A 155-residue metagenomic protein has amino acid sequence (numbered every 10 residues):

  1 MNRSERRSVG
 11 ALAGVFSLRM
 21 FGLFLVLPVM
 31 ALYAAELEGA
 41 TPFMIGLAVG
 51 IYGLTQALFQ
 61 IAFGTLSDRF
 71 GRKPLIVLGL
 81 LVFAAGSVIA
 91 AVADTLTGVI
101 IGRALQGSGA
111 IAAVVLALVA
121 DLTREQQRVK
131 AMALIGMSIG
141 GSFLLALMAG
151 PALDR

Functional and structural regions predicted by a protein language model:
E5-L32: Pair of pore-lining "gating" transmembrane helices in MFS-fold secondary transporters
S17, G86, T97-A110: Hydrophobic core of transmembrane alpha-helices in multi-pass small-molecule transporters, especially MFS/SLC-type
P28-P42: Short amphipathic helix-loop junctions that connect adjacent transmembrane helices in Major Facilitator Superfamily/SLC
A34-A35, L66-S67, A152-R155: Interfacial helix-cap and linker-helix signal at transmembrane-aqueous boundaries of multi-pass secondary transporters
G53-I61, F143-L144: Residue-level signature of mid-helix packing/kink "hotspots" within the transmembrane helices of 12-pass Major
L58-D94: Conserved MFS/SLC helix-loop-helix module at the cytosolic interface between two early adjacent transmembrane helices
G102-S138: Cytoplasmic helix-loop-helix junction between adjacent transmembrane helices in 12-TM secondary transporters
I135-R155: Helix-loop-helix hairpin linking two adjacent transmembrane segments in secondary transporters
